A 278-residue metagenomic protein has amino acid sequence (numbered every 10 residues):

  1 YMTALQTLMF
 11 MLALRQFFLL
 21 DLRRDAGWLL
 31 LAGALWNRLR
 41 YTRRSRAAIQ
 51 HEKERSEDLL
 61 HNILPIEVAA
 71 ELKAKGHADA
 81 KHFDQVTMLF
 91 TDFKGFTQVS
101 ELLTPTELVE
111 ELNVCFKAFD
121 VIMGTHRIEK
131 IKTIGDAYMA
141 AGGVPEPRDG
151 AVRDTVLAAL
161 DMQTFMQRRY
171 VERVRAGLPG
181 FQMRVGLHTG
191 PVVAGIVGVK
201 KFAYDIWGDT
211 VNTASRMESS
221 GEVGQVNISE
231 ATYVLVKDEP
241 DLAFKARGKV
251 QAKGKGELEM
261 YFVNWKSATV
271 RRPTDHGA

Functional and structural regions predicted by a protein language model:
Y1-R24, L30: Hydrophobic transmembrane alpha-helices
L20, D25-F83, E101: Regulatory cytosolic signal-relay segments
E54-D58, E71-L157: Catalytic NTP-binding/metal-coordinating core of nucleotidyl cyclase/transferase enzymes
E67, K94, P191-V192, A231: Alpha-helix/helix-capping structural signal
K75, K200, A214, A246-K249: Short beta-alpha junctions and helix-cap segments that line functional grooves
V86, T91, I122-D154, R168-V211 (+3 more regions): Catalytic core of nucleotidyl cyclases, primarily class III adenylyl/guanylyl cyclases
D92, F119, G135, M162 (+3 more regions): Residue-level signature of catalytic and energy-coupling elements of molecular machines, predominantly ATP/GTP-dependent
V192-A194, S220-A278: Cytosolic regulatory/linker segments at or just downstream of nucleotide-handling modules in signal-transduction
